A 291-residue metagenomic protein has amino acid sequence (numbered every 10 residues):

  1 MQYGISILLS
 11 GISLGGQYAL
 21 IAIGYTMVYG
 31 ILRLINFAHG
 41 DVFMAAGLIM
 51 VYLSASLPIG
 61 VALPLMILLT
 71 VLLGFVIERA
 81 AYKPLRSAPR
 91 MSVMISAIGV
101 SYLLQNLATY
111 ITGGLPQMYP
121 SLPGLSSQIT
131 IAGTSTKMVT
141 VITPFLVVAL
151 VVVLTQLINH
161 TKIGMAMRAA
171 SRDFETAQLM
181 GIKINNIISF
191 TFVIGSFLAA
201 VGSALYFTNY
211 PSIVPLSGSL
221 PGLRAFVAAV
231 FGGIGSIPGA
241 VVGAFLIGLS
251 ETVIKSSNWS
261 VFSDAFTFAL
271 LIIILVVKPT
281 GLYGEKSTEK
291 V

Functional and structural regions predicted by a protein language model:
M1-L20, I49, I59-V61, A88-I95 (+5 more regions): Membrane-interfacial amphipathic/re-entrant helices at transmembrane-helix boundaries
L9, I31-V76, A80, S257: Membrane-embedded helix boundary and interhelical linker motif in transport proteins
L14-G15, T134-I213, I237-V242: Helix-loop-helix "hairpin" substructures at the membrane interface of multi-pass membrane proteins
G16, Y25-G47, S87-S92, I163-A166 (+6 more regions): Short, non-helical or kinked segments that cap or interrupt transmembrane helices
Y18-L20, L57-L68, S189-A199, S203-A269: Transmembrane alpha-helical segments in multi-pass inner-membrane proteins
G47-Y52, I67-L73, V100-A108, P144-T155 (+3 more regions): Hydrophobic core segments of alpha-helical transmembrane domains in multi-pass membrane transport and ion-translocation
P58-V100, L107, V242-I247, K278-P279: Alpha-helical transmembrane segments within multi-pass membrane transporters and channels
P84-H160, I187, V253, N258 (+3 more regions): Transmembrane helix-bundle core of multi-pass membrane transporters and related energy-transducing complexes
